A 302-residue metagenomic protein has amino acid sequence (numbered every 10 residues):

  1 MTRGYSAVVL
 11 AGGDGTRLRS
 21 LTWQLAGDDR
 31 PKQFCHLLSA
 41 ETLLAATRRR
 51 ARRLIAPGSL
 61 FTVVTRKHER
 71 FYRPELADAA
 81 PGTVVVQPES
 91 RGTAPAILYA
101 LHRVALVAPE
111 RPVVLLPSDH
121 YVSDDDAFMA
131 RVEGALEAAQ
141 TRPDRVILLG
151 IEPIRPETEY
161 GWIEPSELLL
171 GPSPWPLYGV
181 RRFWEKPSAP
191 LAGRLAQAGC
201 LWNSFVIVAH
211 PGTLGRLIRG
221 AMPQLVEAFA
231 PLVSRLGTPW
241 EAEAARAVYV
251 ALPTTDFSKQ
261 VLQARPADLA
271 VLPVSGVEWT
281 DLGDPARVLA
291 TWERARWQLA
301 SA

Functional and structural regions predicted by a protein language model:
M1-G12, R17-M129, E133, I151: Conserved N-terminal catalytic core of the sugar/cofactor nucleotidyltransferase
R3-S6, P57-G58, A80-P81, A108-R111 (+5 more regions): Short coil/turn connectors at secondary-structure junctions
G12-G13, T65-R66, P88, L116-S118 (+7 more regions): Fold-independent oxyanion-binding glycine-rich loops and adjacent beta-strand/coil segments at enzyme active sites
G15, T22, R48, R52-I55 (+9 more regions): Structural signal for hydrophobic packing residues in well-ordered secondary-structure cores of soluble enzyme domains
T42, S90-P95, R155-E157, S188-L191 (+1 more regions): A short acidic, often aromatic-flanked loop/helix-cap motif at beta-alpha or helix-coil junctions that lines enzyme
T93, Y121-D125, R155-Y160, L191-A192 (+1 more regions): Short, well-ordered, mixed-charge alpha-helical segments that flank or form enzyme active sites
D125-P174: Basic phosphate/pyrophosphate-binding loop/patch that engages nucleotide-derived ligands
Y160-S301: Catalytic core of tubulin tyrosine ligase-like
